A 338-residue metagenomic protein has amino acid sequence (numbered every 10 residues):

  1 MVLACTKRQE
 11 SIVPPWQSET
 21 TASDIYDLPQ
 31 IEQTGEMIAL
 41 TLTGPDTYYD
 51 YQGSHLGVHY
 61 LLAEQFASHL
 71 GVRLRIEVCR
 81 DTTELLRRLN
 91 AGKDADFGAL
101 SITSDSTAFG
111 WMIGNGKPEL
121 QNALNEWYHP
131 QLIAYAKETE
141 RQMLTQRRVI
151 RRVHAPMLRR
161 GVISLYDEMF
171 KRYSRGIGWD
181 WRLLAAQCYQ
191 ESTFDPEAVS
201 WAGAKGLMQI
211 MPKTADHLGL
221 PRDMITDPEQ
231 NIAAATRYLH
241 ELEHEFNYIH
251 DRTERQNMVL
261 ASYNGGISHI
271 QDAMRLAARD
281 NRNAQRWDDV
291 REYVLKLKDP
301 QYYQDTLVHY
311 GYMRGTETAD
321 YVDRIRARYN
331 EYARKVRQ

Functional and structural regions predicted by a protein language model:
M1-L3: Sec-dependent bacterial lipoprotein signal peptides
C5, V13-G98, L124: Extracytoplasmic small-molecule ligand-binding "clamshell" domains of the periplasmic binding protein/Venus flytrap
T6, E10-A22, P29, G57-H69 (+4 more regions): Extended ligand-binding regions for polar small-molecule ligands
S18, Q146-F194, E229-I232, N247-I249: Export/targeting segments at the very N-terminus of extracytoplasmic proteins
T43, S101-E126, R151, V294-Q301: Periplasmic-binding protein-like
Y48-L56, R73-I76, F109-G114, V153-G161 (+6 more regions): Second-shell loop/turn segments in exported
G110-I113, L260-E331: Catalytic and substrate-binding regions of cell-wall glycan-acting enzymes that process beta-1,4-linked
E197-D223, N231-E241, I325: Substrate-binding/active-site groove segments that recognize and process beta-1,4-linked N-acetyl-hexosamine
